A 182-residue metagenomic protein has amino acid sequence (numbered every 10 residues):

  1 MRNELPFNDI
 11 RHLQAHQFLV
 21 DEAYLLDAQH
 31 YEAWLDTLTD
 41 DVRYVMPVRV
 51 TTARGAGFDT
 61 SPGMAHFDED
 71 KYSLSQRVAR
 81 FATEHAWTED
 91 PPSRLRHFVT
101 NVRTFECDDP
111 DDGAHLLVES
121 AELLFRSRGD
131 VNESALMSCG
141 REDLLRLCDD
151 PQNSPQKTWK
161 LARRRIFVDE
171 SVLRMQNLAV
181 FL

Functional and structural regions predicted by a protein language model:
M1-D40, T52: Short, low-complexity N-terminal intrinsically disordered segments enriched in polar/charged residues
F7-I10, P62, E133: Conserved aromatic-histidine-acidic binding/catalytic patches
L13-Q17, A65, Y72, L136: A generic "alpha-helical surface" signal
Q17, L95-H97, S138: Short solvent-exposed loop/turn micro-motifs enriched in small/polar/acidic residues
H30-A33, H85-P92, E106, C148-N153: Intrinsically disordered, low-complexity boundary segments flanking structured domains
D40-A121: A solvent-exposed, acidic/Ser-Thr-rich amphipathic alpha-helical stretch
R103-L182: A beta-strand edge to alpha-helix "cap/lid" segment located at domain peripheries
